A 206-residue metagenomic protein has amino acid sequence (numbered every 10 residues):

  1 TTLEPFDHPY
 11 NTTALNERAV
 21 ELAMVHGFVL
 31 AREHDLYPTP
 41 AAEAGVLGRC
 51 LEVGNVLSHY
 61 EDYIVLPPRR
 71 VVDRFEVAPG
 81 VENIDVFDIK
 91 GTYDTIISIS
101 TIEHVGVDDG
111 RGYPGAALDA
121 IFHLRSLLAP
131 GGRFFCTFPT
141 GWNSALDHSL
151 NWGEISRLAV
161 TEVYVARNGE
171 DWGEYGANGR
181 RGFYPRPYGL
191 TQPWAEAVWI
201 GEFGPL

Functional and structural regions predicted by a protein language model:
T1-A44: Class I SAM-dependent methyltransferase Rossmann-like catalytic core, especially the SAM/SAH-binding loop
P9-A14, G106-L118, A145-S149: Short, flexible/disordered intra-domain loops and linkers
G27, N55-P67: Conserved SAM-binding loop of SAM-dependent methyltransferases across substrates and taxa, primarily the Class I
D62-S98, G115-A120: Adenosine-cofactor binding site in Rossmann-like domains, unifying the SAM/SAH pocket of S-adenosylmethionine-dependent
I97-I102, G106: A conserved beta-strand element that flanks and buttresses the S-adenosyl-L-methionine
G112-R133: A short glycine-rich, Lys/Arg-flanked "PGG" loop and its adjoining helix->strand segment in the class I
T137-G141: Short strand-turn motif at the edge of the Rossmann-like AdoMet-binding core
S149-L206: Class I S-adenosyl-L-methionine
